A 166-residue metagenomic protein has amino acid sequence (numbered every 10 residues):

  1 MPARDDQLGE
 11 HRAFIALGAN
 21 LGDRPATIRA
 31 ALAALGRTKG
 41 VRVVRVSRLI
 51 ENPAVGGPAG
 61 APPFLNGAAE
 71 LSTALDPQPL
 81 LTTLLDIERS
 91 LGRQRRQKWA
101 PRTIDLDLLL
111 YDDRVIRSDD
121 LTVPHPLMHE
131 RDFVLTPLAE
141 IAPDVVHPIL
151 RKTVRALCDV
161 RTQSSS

Functional and structural regions predicted by a protein language model:
P2, D6, G40, V55-F64 (+1 more regions): Flexible, gly/pro- and Lys/Arg-enriched active-site loops
P2-R29, V41: Extended accessory regions or peripheral subdomains of proteins
A16, E70-S72, Y111: Short hydrophobic/aromatic beta-strand micro-patches that form the beta-sheet surface supporting nucleotide- or nucleic
L17-A19, T73, A139: Short, structured patches in soluble enzyme cores that scaffold and shape functional sites
N20, V46, P137: Residue-level signal for inorganic ion chemistry
R24, A31, L80-T83: Hydrophobic side chains in well-ordered alpha-helices
A30, L35-D76: Short, surface-exposed acidic-centric catalytic microdomains
